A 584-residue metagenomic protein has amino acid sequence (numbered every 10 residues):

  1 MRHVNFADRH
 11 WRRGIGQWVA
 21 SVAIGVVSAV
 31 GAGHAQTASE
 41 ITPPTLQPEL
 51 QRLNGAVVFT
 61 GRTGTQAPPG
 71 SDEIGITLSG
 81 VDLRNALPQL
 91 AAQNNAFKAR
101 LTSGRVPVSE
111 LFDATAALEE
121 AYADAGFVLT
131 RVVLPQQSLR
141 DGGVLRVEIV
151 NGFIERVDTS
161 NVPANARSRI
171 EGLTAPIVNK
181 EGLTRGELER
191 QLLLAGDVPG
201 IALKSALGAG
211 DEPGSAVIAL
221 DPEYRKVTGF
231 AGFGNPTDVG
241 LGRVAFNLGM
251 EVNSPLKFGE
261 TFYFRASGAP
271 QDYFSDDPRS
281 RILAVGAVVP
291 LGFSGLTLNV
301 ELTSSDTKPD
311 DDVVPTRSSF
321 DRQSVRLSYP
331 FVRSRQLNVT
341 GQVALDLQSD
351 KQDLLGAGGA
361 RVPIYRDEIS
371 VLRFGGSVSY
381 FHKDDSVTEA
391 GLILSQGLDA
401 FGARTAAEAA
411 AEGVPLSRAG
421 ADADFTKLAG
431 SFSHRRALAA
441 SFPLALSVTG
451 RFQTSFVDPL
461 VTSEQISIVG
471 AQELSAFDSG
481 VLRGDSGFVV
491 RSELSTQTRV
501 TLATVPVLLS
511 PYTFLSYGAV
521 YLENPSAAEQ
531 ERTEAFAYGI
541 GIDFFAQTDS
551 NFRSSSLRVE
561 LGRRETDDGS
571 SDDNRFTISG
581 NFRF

Functional and structural regions predicted by a protein language model:
R2, Q36-T237, S267-R281, L428 (+1 more regions): Periplasmic polypeptide-binding modules associated with outer-membrane biogenesis and secretion
L207, A231-N235, L248, F262-G268 (+9 more regions): Transmembrane beta-barrel strands of outer-membrane/channel proteins
G214, G242-F246, R279-L283, S319-Q323 (+6 more regions): Residues that define the transmembrane beta-barrel architecture of outer-membrane proteins
I218, L248-M250, V285-A287, V325-L327 (+9 more regions): Membrane-embedded beta-strands of outer-membrane beta-barrel proteins, especially the hydrophobic/small aromatic
V227-G229, L256-F262, G292-N299, S334-V339 (+4 more regions): Repeated loop/turn-to-beta-strand initiation elements of outer-membrane beta-barrel proteins
F246-P255, R281-V300, S319-F331, L372-Y380 (+2 more regions): Feature captures outer-membrane beta-barrel proteins of Gram-negative bacteria and organelles
P290, T297-L460, Y521-E523, F536: Transmembrane beta-strand segments of outer-membrane beta-barrel domains in Gram-negative and organellar OMPs
A411-F584: C-terminal transmembrane beta-barrel domains of outer membrane proteins
